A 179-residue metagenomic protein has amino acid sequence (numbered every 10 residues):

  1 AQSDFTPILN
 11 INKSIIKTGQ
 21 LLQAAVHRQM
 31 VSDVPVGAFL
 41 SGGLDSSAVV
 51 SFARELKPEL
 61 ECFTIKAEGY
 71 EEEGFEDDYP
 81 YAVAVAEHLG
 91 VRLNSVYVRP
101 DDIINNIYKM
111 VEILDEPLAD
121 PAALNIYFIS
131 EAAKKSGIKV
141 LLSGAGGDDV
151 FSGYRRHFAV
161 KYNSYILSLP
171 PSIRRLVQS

Functional and structural regions predicted by a protein language model:
Q2-S179: ATP-dependent adenylate-handling active sites, centered on carboxylate activation for C-N bond formation
